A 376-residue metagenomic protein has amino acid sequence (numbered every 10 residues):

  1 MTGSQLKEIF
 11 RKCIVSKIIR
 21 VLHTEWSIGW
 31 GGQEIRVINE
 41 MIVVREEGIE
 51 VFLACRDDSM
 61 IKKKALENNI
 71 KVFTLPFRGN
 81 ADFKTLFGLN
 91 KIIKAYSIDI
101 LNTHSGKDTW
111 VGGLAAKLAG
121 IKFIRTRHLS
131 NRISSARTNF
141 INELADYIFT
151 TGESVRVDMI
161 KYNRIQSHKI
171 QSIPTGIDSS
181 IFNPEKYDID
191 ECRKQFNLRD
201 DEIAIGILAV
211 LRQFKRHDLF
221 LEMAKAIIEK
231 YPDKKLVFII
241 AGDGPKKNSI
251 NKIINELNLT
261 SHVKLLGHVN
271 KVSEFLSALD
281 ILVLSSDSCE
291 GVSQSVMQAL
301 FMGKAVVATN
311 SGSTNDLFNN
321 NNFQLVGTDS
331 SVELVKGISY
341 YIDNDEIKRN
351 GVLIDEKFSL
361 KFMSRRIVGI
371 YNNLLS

Functional and structural regions predicted by a protein language model:
G31-N39, I203, I207-E229, P245-K252 (+2 more regions): A conserved mid-protein helix/loop that constitutes part of the nucleotide-sugar donor-binding site
L53-C55, A305-A308: Short hydrophobic beta-strand element within catalytic cores of glycosyltransferases and related nucleotide-activated
T103-T109, R127-S130: Short His-centered aromatic/hydrophobic patch
I121-E153, N163: A conserved, positively charged/aromatic
D146-S172, I177-F182: A short, active-site helix/loop in glycosyltransferases that binds the activated sugar's phosphate group
N183-L198, E346-R349: A short helix/loop element that forms part of the nucleotide-sugar donor recognition site in Leloir-type
K246-I250, L259-V269, F275, L325: Active-site donor-binding acidic/aromatic loop of nucleotide-activated sugar and phosphosugar transferases involved
N320-S331, S339-D345: Conserved acidic donor-binding segment of nucleotide-sugar-dependent glycosyltransferases
